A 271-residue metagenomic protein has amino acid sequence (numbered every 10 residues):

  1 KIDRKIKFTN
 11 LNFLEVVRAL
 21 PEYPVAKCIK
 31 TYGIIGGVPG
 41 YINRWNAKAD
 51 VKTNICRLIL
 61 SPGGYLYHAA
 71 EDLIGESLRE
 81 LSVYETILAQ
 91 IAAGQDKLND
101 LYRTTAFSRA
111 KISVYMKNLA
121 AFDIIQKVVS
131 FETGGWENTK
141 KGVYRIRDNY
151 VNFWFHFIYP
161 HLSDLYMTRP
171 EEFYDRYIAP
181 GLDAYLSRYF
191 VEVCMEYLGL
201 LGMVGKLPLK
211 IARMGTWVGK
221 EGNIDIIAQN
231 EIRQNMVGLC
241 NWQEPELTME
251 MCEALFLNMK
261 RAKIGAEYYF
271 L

Functional and structural regions predicted by a protein language model:
K1-V83: Interdomain motor-coupling "hinge/lid" segment immediately C-terminal to the ATP-binding subdomain of NTP-driven enzymes
I6, M236-G238, F270: Hydrophobic/aromatic beta-strand patches that form the interior of the parallel beta-sheet core in alpha/beta enzyme
L20, G202, M259: Conserved hydrophobic residues forming the short capping helix/wall of the S-adenosyl-L-methionine
A47, K52-E221: Accessory nucleic acid-recognition modules appended to NTPase machines
L198, I224-E244, L255: Conserved catalytic cores of phosphodiester-cleaving nucleases, focusing on short active-site segments
Q243-A262: Mg2+/Mn2+-dependent nuclease catalytic core
M259-L271: Nucleic-acid nuclease catalytic cores
